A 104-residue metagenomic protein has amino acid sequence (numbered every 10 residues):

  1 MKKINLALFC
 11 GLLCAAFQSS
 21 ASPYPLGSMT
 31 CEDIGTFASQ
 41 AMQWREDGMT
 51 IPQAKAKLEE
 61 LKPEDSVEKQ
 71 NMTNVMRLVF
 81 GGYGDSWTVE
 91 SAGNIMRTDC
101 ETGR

Functional and structural regions predicted by a protein language model:
M1-A7: Bacterial N-terminal signal peptides that target proteins for export
A16-S19: N-terminal signal peptide c-region/cleavage motif recognized by signal peptidases
S22-S39: Short N-terminal segments immediately surrounding and downstream of signal-peptide cleavage
M42: Functional surface patches built around histidine and acidic residues
R45-R104: Compact alpha-helical subdomains of small soluble proteins
